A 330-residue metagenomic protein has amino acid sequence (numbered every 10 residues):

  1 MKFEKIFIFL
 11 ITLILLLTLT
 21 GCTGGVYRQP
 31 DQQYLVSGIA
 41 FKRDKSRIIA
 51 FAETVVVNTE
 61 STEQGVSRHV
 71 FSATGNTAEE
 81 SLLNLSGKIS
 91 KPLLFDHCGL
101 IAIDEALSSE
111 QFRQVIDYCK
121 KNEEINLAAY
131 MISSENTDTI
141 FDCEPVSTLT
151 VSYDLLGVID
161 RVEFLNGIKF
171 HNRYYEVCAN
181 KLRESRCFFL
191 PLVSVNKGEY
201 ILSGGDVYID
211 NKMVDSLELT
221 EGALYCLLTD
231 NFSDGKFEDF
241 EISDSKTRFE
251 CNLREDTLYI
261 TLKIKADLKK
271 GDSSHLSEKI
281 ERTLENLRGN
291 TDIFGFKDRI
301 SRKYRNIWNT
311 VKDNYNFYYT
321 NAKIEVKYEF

Functional and structural regions predicted by a protein language model:
K2-T12, L16-F330: Membrane-proximal alpha-helical signals and transmembrane carboxylates
